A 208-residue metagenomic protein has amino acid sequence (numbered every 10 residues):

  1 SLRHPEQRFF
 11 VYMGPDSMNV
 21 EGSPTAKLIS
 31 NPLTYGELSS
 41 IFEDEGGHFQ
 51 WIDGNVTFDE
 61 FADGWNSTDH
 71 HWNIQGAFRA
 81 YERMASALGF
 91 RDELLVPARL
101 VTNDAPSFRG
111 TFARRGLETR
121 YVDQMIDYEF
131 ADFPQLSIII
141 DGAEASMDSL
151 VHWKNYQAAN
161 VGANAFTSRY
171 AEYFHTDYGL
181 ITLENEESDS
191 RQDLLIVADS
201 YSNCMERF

Functional and structural regions predicted by a protein language model:
S1-F208: Extracellular glycan-modifying ectodomains
